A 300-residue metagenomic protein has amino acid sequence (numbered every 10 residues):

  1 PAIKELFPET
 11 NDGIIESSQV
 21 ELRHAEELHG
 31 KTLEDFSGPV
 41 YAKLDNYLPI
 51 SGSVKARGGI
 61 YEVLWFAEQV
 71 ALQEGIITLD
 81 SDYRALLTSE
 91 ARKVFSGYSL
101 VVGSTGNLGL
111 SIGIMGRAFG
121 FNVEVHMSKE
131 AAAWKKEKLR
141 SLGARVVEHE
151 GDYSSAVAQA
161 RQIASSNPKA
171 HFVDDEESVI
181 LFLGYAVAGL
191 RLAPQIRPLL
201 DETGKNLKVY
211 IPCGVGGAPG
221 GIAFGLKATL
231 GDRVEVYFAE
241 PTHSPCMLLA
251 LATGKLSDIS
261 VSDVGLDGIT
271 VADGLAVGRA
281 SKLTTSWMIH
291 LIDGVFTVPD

Functional and structural regions predicted by a protein language model:
P1-D300: PLP-dependent amino-acid enzyme catalytic core
